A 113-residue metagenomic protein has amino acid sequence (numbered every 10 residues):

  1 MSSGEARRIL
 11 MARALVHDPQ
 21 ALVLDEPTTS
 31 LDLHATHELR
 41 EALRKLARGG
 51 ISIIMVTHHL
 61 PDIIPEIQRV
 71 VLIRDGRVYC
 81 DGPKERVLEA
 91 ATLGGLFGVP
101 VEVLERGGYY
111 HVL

Functional and structural regions predicted by a protein language model:
M11: Hydrophobic anchor residue at the start of the ABC signature
D18: Conserved catalytic motifs of ABC-family nucleotide-binding domains
L22-D25: Catalytic Walker B motif of ABC-type/P-loop ATPase nucleotide-binding domains
T57-H58: H-loop/switch region of ABC-family ATPase nucleotide-binding domains
I63-P65: A short, surface-exposed alpha-helical micro-motif characterized by mixed small hydrophobic and charged/polar residues
V70-P83: H-loop (His-switch) and adjacent beta-strand-loop-beta switch element of ABC-type ATPase nucleotide-binding domains
F97-L113: ABC ATPase nucleotide-binding domains
